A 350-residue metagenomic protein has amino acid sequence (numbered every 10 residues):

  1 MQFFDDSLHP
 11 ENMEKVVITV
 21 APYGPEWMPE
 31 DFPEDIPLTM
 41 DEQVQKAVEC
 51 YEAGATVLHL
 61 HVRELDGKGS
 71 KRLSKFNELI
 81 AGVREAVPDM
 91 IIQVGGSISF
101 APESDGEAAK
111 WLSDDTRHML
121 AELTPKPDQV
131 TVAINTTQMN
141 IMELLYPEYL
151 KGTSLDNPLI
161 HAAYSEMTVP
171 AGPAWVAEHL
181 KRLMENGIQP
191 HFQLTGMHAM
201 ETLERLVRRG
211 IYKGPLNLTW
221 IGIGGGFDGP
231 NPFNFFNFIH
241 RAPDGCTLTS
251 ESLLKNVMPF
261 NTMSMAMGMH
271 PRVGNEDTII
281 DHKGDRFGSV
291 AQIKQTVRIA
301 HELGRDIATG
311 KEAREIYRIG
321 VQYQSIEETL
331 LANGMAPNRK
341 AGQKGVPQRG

Functional and structural regions predicted by a protein language model:
S7-D35, Y149-N157: N-terminal small/glycine-rich loop or linker at the start of catalytic domains across soluble metabolic enzymes
P22-Q45, G96-S113, S165-P170, H191 (+2 more regions): Active-site mouth loops of central-metabolism enzymes
D41, E78-P170: Active-site beta->alpha loop and helix N-cap motifs at the rims of alpha/beta catalytic domains
Q43, C50, H61, V130 (+4 more regions): Conserved, mostly hydrophobic/aromatic
T56-E78, W220-G224, I279-K283: Glycine-rich, proline-tolerant flexible connector loops at the mouths of alpha/beta enzymes
K68-G96, H179, L183-E185, N237-G245 (+1 more regions): Alpha-helix-loop-beta-strand connector modules within alpha/beta enzyme cores
Q129-E276, R286-F287, A291: Catalytic alpha/beta core domains of metabolic enzymes, predominantly
D285-G350: C-terminal functional modules
